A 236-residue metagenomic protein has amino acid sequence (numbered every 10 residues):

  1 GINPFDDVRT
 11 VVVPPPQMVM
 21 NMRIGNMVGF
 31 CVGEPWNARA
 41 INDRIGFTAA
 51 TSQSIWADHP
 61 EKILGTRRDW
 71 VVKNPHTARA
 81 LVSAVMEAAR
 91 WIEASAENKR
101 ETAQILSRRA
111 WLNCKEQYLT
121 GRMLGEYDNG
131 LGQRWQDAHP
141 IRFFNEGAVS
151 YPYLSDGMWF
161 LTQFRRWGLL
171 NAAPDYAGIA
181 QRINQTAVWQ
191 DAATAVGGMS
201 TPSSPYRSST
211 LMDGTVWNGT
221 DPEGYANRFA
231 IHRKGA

Functional and structural regions predicted by a protein language model:
I2-V8, V72-T77: Inter-helical turn/loop segments and adjacent helix faces that build the functional surface of alpha-helical bundle
N3-I24, P35: Short helix-initiation/N-cap motifs at beta->coil->alpha
V8-R9, G46-H59: Short beta-strand->loop
M27-F47: A ligand-binding cleft/hinge motif common to bilobed small-molecule-binding domains
P60-T77, W91: A bilobed periplasmic-binding-protein/Venus flytrap-type ligand-binding module shared by bacterial periplasmic
N74-N184: Secondary-structure end/capping motifs
M158-A236: Conserved C-terminal helix/tail region of periplasmic/extracytoplasmic solute-binding proteins
